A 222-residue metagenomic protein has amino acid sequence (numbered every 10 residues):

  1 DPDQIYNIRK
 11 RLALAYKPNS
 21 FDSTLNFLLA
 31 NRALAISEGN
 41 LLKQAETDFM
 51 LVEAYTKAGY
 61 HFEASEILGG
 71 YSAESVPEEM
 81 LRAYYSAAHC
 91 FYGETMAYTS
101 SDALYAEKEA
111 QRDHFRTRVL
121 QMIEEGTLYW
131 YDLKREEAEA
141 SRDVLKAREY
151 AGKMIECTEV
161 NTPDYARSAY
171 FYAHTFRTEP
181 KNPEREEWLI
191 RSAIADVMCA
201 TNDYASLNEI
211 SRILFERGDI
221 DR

Functional and structural regions predicted by a protein language model:
D1-R222: A "functional boundary" signal
